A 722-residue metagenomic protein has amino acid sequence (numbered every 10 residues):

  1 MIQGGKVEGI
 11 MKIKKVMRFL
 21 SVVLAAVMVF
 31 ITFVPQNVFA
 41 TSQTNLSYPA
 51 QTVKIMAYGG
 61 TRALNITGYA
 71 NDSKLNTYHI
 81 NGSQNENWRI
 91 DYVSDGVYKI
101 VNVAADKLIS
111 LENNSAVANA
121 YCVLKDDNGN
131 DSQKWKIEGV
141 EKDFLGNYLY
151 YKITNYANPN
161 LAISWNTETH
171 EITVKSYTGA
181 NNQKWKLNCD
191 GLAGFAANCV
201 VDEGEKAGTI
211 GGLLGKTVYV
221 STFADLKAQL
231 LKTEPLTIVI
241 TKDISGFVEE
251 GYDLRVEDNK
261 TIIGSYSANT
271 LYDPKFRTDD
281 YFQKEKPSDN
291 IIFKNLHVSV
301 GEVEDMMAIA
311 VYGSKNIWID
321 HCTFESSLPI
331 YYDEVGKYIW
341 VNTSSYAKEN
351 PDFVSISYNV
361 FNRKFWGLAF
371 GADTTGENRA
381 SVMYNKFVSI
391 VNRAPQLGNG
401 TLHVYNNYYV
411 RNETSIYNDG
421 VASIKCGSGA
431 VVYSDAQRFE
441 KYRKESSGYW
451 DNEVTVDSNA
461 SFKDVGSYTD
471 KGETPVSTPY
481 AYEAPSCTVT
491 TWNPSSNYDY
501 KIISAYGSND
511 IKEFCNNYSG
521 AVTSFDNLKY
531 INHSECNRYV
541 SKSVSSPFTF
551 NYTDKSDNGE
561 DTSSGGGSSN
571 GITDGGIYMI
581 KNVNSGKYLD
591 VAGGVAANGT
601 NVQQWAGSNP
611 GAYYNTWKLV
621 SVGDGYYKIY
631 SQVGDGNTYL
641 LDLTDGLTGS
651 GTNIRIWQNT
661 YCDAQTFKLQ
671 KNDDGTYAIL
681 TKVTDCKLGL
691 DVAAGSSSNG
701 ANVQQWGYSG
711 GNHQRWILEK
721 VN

Functional and structural regions predicted by a protein language model:
F30-Q43: Sec-dependent signal peptide cleavage junction
T41-C189, G566-N722: Lectin-like carbohydrate-binding module/patch detector with strong preference for beta-trefoil
L149, E249-G251, D273-K284, E302-A310 (+5 more regions): Extracellular beta-strand/beta-solenoid scaffold signature
G191-V239: Acidic Gly/Asp/Thr-rich repetitive segments characteristic of extracellular carbohydrate-active and adhesion proteins
K227-P235, I244-I263, N269-K294, V300-S314: Extracellular beta-strand-rich solenoid/capping regions of secreted or surface-exposed proteins that bind or remodel
N259-S265, S288-V300, K315-P329, K337-Y338 (+6 more regions): Right-handed parallel beta-helix
Q396-N399, H403-G559: Extracellular beta-rich repeat passengers
S556-N570: Ser/Thr/Gly/Pro-rich low-complexity, disordered linker/stalk segments of secreted and cell-surface proteins
